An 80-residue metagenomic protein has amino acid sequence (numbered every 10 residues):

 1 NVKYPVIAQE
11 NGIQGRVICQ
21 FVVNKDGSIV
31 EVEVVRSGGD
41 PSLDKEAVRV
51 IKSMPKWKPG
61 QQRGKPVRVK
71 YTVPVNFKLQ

Functional and structural regions predicted by a protein language model:
N1-Q20, E46-Q80: Short proline/glycine- and basic residue-enriched helix-capping loop/turn segments at helix->loop/beta transitions
P5, N24, V35: Residue-level recognition of the GNAT/N-acetyltransferase active site
G12, V35-R36: A generic structural signal for short
Q20-F21, V32: Generic short beta-strand
N24, I29, Q61: Short, acidic, Ser/Thr-enriched surface-loop or helix-capping motifs
V34-V35, T72: Residue-level structural signal for beta-strand termini and adjacent loop
R36-L43: A short acidic/small-residue loop/turn micro-motif
